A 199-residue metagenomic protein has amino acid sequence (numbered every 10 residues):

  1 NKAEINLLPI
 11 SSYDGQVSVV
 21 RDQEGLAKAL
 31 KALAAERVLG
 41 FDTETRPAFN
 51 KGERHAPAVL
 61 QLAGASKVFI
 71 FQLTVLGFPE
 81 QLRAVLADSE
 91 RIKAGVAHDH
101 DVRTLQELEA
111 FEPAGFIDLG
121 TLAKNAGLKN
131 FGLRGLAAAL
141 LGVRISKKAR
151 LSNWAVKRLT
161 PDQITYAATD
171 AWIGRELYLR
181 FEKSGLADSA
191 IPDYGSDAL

Functional and structural regions predicted by a protein language model:
N1-L39, L108, L119, W172 (+2 more regions): N-terminal accessory regions of nucleic-acid-interacting proteins
G15-Q16, K67, D88-K93: Short active-site oxyanion
K28-A29, G77-S89: Short, basic/hydrophobic alpha-helical segments
A34, V38-K51: Short acidic, Gly/Ser-rich segments with clustered Asp/Glu that frequently serve as metal-coordination loops in enzyme
G40, R91-H98: Acidic beta-strand-to-loop metal/phosphate-binding motif
F49-K67: A short alpha/beta connector and helix-capping loop motif
I117-A139, Q163: Short alpha-helix plus adjacent loop in nuclease-associated cores
A138-L199: Acidic, Mg2+-coordinating catalytic module of metal-dependent nucleases/exonucleases that use a two-metal-ion mechanism
